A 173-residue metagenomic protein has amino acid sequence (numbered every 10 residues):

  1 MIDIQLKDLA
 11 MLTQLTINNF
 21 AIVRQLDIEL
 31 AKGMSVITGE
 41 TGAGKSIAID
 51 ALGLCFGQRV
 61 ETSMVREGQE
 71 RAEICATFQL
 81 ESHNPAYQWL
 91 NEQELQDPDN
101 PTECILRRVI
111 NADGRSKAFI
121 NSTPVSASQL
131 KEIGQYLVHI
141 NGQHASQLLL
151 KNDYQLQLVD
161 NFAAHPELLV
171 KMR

Functional and structural regions predicted by a protein language model:
M1-A10: Short, Lys/Arg-enriched N-terminal segments with co-localized hydrophobic residues within the first ~10-30 amino acids
Q14-I17, A21-R173: Gly/Lys-enriched N-terminal cap/neck module of very large, oligomeric protein machines
